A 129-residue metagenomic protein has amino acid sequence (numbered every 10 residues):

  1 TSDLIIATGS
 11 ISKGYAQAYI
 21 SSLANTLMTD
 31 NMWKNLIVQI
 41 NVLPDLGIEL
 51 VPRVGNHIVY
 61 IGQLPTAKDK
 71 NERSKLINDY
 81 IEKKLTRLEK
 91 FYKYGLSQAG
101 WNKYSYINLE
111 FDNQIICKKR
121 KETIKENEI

Functional and structural regions predicted by a protein language model:
T1-I129: Charged, solvent-exposed interaction patches on well-folded alpha/beta domains that mediate macromolecular contacts
